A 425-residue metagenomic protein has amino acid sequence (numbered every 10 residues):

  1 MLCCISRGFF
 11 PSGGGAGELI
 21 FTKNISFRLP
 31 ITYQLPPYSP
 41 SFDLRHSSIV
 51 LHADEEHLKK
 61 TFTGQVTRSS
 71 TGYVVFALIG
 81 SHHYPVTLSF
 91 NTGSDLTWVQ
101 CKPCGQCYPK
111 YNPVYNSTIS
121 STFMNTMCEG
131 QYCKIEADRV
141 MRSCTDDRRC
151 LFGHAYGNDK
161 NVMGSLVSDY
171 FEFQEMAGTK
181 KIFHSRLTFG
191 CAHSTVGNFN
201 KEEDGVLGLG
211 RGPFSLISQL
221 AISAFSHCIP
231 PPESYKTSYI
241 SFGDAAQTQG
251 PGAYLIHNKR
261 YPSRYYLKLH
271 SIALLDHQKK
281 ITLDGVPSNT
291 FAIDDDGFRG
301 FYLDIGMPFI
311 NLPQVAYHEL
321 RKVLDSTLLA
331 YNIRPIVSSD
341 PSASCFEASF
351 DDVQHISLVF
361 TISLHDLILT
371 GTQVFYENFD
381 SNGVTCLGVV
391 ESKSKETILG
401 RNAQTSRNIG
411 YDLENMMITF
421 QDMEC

Functional and structural regions predicted by a protein language model:
M1-L88, L96-S165, R186, T248-L267 (+4 more regions): Disordered propeptide/prodomain
M1-T32, G80-H82, F90-D95, G157 (+11 more regions): Aspartic protease catalytic domain
P85, E202, F298: Conserved catalytic motifs of the protein kinase core domain
R148-A155, G212-S215, A224, I336-A348: Charged, amphipathic alpha-helical segments
V162, L220, F291-D294: Extracellular/lumenal carbohydrate-interaction signature centered on repeated Trp-anchored short motifs
S165-E175, K181-D276, F301: Eukaryotic endomembrane system proteins
A273-A292, V337-S339: Alpha/beta-hydrolase fold catalytic core
